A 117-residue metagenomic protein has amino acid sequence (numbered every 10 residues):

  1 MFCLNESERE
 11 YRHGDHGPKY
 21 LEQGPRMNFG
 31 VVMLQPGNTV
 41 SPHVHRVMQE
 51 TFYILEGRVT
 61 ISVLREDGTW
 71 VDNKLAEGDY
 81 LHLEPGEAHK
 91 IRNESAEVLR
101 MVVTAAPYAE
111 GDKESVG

Functional and structural regions predicted by a protein language model:
M1-V31, S41-P42, N73, K113-G117: A short, N-terminal "cap"/entry segment at the start of jelly-roll beta-barrel domains of the cupin/DSBH fold
M27, P36, V47-M48, E87-A88 (+1 more regions): A generic "binding-loop/recognition-motif" signal
V31, V44, V63-R65, P85 (+2 more regions): Residue-level recognition of conserved beta-strand positions in structured domain cores
M33-Q35, R46-I61, R65: Short, conserved beta-strand element in jelly-roll/cupin
T39-S41, T60, L81, P85-I91: Histidine-centered metal-chelating micro-motifs
T60, G68, E110: Flexible, glycine-rich phosphate/dinucleotide-binding loops and adjacent beta-alpha linkers at cofactor/substrate
E66-E84: Short acidic-glycine-tyrosine-enriched beta hairpin
A76-E77, P85-G111: Ligand-binding loop in jelly-roll beta-barrel domains
